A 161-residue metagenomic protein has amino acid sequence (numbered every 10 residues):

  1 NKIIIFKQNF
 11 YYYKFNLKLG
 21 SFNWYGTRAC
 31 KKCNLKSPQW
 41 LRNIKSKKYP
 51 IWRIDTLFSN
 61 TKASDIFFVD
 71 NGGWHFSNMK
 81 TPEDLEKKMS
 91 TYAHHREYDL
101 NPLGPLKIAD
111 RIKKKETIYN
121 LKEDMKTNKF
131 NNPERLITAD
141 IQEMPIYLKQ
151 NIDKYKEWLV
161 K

Functional and structural regions predicted by a protein language model:
N1-K161: Catalytic-site signature of metal-activated, phosphate-bearing donor transferases, centered on the GT-A/GT-A-like
